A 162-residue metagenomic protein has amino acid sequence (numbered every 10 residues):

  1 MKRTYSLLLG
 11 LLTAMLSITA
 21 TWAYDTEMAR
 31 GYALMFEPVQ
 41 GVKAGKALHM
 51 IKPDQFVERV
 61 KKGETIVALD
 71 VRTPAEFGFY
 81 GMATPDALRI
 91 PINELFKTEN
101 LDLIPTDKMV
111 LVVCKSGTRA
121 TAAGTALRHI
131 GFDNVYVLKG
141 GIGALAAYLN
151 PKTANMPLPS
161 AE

Functional and structural regions predicted by a protein language model:
K2-L7, T19-K62, A75-M109, T118-E162: Rhodanese-like catalytic fold shared by cysteine-dependent sulfurtransferases and DSP/PTP-type phosphatases
L9-S17: Bacterial N-terminal signal peptides
A68-D70: Structural scaffold elements adjacent to functional motifs in cytosolic proteins
V112-C114: Short, surface-exposed ligand- or partner-binding patches at beta-edge/loop junctions that are enriched in aromatics
